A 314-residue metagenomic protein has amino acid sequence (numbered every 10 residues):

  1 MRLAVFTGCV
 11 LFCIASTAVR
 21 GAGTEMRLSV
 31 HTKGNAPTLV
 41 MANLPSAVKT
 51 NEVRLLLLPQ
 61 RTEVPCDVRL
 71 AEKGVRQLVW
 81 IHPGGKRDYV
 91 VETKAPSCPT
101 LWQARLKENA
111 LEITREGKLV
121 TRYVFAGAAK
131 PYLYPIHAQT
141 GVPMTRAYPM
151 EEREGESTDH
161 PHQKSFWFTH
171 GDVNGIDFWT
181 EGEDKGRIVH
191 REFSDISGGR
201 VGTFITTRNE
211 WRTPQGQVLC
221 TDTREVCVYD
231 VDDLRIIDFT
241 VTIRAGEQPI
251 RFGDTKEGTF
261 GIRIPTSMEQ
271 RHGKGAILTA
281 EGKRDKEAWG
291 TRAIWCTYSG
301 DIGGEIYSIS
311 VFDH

Functional and structural regions predicted by a protein language model:
M1-V5: Positively charged n-region of N-terminal signal peptides that target proteins for export
F6-S16: Bacterial N-terminal signal peptides
T17-G21: Sec/Tat signal peptide C-region and signal peptidase I cleavage site
A22-L101, K107, Y123-R208: Alpha-mannosidase-like glycoside hydrolase catalytic domains involved in N-glycan trimming, generalizing to other
M26-L28, L111-G117, I237-A245: Short, well-ordered beta-strand segments enriched in hydrophobic/aromatic residues
W102-K107, S197-D254: Acidic, contiguous internal or C-terminal segments within carbohydrate-active enzymes that form a structured patch used
Y123-A138, D230-L278: Acidic (Asp/Glu-rich), glycine- and aromatic
P249-H314: Active-site/ligand-binding surface loops and adjacent short beta/alpha elements that line catalytic pockets across
